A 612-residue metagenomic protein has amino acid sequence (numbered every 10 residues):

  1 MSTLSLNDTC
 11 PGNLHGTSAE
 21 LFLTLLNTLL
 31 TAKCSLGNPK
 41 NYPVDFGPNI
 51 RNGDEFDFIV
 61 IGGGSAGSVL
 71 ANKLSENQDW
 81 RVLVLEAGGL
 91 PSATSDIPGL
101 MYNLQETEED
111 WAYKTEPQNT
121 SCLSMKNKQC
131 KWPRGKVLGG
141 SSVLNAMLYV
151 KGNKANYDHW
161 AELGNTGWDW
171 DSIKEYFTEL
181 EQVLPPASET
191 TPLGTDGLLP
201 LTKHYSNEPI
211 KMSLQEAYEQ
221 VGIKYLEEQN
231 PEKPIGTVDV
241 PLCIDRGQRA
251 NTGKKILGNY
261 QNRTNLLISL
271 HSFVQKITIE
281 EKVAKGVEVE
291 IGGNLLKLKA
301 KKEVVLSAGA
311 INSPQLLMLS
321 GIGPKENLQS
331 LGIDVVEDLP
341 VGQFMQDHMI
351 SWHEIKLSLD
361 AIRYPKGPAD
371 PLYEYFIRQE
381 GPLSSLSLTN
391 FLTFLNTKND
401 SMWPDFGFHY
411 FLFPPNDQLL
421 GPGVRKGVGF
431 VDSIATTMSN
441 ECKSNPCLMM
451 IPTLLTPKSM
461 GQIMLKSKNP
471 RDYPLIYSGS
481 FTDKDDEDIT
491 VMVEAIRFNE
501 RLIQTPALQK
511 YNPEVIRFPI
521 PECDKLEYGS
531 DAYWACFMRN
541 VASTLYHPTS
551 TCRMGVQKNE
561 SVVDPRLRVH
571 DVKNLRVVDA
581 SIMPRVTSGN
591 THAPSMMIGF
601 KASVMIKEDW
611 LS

Functional and structural regions predicted by a protein language model:
M1-S612: N-terminal redox-cofactor-binding region of secreted/periplasmic oxidoreductases
